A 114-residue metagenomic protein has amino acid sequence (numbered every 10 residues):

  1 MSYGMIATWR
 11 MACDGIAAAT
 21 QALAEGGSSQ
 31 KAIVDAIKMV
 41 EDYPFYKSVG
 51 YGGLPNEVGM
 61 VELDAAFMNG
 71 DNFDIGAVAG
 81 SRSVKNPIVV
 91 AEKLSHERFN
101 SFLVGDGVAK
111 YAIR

Functional and structural regions predicted by a protein language model:
M1-R114: Alpha/propeptide regions of enzymes that mature by internal proteolysis
